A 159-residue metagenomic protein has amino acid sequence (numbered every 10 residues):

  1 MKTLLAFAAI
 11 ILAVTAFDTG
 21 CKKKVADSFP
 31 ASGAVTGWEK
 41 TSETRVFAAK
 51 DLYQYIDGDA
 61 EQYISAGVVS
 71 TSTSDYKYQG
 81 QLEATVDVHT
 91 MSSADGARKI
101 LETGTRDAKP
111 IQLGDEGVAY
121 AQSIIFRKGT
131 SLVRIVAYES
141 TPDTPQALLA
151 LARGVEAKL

Functional and structural regions predicted by a protein language model:
K2-I10: Sec-dependent signal peptide recognition, specifically the positively charged N-region followed immediately by
T3, V14-D27: Bacterial Sec-dependent signal peptides at the C-terminal "C-region" and cleavage site
C21-L82, D107-P110, L132, Y138-L159: N-terminal "mature-domain start" segment
T71, L82-T85, A119-Q122: Short, surface-exposed coil-to-beta transition loops
Q79-T90, A94: Mid-length scaffold segments of soluble, non-membrane domains
D87, I125, L132-V136: Structural recognition of the beta-strand scaffold that forms the well-ordered cores of secreted hydrolase catalytic
S92-K128: Short, internal acidic amphipathic alpha-helical interface segments that mediate docking to partner proteins
